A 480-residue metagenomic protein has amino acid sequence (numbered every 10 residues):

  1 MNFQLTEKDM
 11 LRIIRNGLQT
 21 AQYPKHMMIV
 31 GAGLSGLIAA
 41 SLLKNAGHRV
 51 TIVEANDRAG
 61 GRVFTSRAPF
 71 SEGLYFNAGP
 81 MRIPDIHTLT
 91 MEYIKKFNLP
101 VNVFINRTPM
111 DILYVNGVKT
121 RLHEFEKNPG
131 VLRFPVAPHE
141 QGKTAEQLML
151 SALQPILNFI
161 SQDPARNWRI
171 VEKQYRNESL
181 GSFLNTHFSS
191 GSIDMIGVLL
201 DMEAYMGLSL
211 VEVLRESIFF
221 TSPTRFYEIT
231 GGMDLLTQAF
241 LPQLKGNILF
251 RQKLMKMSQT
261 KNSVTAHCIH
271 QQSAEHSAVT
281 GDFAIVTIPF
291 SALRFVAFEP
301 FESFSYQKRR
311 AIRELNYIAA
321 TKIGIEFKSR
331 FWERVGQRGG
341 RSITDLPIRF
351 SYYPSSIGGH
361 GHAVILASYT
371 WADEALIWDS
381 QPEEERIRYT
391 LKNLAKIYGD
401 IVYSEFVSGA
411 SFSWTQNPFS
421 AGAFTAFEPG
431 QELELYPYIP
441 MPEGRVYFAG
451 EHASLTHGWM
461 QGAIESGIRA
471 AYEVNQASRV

Functional and structural regions predicted by a protein language model:
N2-G17, S263, V296, A319 (+2 more regions): Conserved flavin/dinucleotide-binding core of flavoenzymes
K25-I52: N-terminal Rossmann-like FAD-binding beta1-loop-alpha1 element of flavoenzymes
K44-F70: Glycine-rich FAD pyrophosphate-binding loop
G61-H87, T108, E203-A204, V211 (+1 more regions): Glycine-rich active-site loop/strand segments that organize a redox cofactor
S71-A145: Dinucleotide-binding Rossmann-like beta1-alpha1 core, especially the glycine-rich loop that anchors the ADP
T120-M149, G191-M195, I288-L293, G430-M441: Core domains of carbohydrate- and sulfate-ester-processing enzymes
P155-S263, H270-Q272, A292-A297, R309 (+2 more regions): Active-site/ligand-binding neighborhood in enzyme catalytic cores
Q252, S258-Q259, H267-V335: Central helical "cap/lid" subdomain
